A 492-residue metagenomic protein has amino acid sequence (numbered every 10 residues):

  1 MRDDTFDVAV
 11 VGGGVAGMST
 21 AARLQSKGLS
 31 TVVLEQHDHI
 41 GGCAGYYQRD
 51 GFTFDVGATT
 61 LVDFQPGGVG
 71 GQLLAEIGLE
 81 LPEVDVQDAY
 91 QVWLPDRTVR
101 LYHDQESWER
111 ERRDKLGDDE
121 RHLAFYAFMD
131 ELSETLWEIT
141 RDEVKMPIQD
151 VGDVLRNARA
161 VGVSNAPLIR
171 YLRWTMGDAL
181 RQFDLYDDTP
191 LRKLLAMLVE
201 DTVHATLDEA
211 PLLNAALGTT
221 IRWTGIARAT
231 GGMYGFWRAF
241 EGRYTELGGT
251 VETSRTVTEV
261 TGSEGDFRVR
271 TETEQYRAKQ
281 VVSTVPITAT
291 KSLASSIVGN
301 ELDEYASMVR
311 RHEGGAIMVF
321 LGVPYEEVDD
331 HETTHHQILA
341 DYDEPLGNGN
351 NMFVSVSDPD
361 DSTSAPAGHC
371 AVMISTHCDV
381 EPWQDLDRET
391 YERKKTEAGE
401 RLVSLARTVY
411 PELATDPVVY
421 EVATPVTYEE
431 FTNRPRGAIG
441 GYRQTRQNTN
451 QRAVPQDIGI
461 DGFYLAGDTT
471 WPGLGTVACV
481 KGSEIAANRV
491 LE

Functional and structural regions predicted by a protein language model:
R2-R141: N-terminal glycine-rich phosphate/pyrophosphate-binding loop and immediately adjacent elements
A58, D468-V490: A conserved FAD-binding loop/helix module that cradles the flavin
P95-E209: Rossmann-like flavin
R156-P167, T206-A239: Helix-loop-beta segment of a Rossmann-like dinucleotide-binding subdomain
P190-T202, G349, F353, E412-P472: A glycine-rich dinucleotide-binding beta-alpha-beta segment and adjacent secondary-structure elements that constitute
G218-E259, S263-D266: Helical element adjacent to the flavin cofactor pocket in flavoenzyme catalytic cores
R255-P366: Mid-domain catalytic core of redox enzymes that form a hydrophobic substrate pocket/lid adjacent to a catalytic redox
P324-E429: C-terminal segments that line or cap access tunnels to active or ligand-binding sites in enzymes and enzyme-associated
